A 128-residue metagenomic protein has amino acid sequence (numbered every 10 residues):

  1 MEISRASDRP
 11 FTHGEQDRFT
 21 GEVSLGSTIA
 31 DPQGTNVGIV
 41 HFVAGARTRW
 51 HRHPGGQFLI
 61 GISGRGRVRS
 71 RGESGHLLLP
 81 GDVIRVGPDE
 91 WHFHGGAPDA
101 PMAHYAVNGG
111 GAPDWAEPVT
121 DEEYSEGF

Functional and structural regions predicted by a protein language model:
M1-T35, D114-F128: A short, N-terminal "cap"/entry segment at the start of jelly-roll beta-barrel domains of the cupin/DSBH fold
P32, A46, V68, D99-Y105 (+1 more regions): Ligand-binding pocket scaffold of soluble enzyme catalytic domains
H41-V43, R52-V68, V107-G109: Short, conserved beta-strand element in jelly-roll/cupin
T48-W50, V68-R69, W91-P98: Short beta-strand His + acidic residue motifs that chelate non-heme Fe in jelly-roll/DSBH and cupin folds
G72-D89: Short acidic-glycine-tyrosine-enriched beta hairpin
R85, D99-P118: A short hydrophobic beta-strand segment most commonly corresponding to one strand of the jelly-roll/cupin
